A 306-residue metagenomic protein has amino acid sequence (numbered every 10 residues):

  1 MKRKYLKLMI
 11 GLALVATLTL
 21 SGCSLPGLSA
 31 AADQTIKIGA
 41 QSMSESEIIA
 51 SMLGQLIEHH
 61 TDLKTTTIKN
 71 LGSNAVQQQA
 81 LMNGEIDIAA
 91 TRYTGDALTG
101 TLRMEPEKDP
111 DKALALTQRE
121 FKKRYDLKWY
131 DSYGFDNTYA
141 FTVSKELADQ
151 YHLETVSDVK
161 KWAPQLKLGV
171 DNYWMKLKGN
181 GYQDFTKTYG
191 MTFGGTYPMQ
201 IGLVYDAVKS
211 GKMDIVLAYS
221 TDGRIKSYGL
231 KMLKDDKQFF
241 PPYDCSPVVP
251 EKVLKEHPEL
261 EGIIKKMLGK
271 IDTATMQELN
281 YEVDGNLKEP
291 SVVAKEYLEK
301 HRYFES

Functional and structural regions predicted by a protein language model:
L18-G22: C-terminal motif of bacterial Sec signal peptides marking the signal peptidase cleavage site
S24-P26: Bacterial signal peptide processing site
T35-L71, G134-Y205, K288-S291: Bilobed "Venus flytrap"/periplasmic-binding protein-like clamshell domains and structurally analogous long
E45, L177, G181-M191, E259-S306: An extracytoplasmic/periplasmic, membrane-proximal ligand-sensing/linker region
S51, L56, A75-I86, L102-M104 (+2 more regions): Short helices/loops that flank or line small-molecule/ion binding pockets
S73-N74, G84-A97, A113, S144-K145 (+4 more regions): Beta->alpha turn/N-cap motifs
G100-P110, T117-Y130, K212, R224-Q238: Ligand-binding "clamshell"
T138-D149, D244-H257: A bilobed periplasmic-binding-protein/Venus flytrap-type ligand-binding module shared by bacterial periplasmic
